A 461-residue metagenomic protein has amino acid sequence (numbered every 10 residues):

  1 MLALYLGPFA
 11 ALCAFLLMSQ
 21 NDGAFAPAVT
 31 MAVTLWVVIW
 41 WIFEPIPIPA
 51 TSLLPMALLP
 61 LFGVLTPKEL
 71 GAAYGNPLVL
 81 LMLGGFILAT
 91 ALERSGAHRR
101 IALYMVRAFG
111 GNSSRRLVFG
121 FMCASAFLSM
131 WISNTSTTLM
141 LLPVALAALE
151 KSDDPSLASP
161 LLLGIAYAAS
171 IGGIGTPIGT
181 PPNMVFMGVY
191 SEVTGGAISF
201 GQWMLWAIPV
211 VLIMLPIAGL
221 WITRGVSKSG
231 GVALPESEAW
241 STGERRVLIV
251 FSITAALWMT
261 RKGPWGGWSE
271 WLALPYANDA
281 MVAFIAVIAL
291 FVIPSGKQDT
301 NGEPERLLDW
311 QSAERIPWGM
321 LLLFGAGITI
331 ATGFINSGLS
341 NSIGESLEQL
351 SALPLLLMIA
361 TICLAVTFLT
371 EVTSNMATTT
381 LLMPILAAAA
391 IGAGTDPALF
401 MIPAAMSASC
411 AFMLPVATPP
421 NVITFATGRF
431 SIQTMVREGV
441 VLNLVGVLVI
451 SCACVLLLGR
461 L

Functional and structural regions predicted by a protein language model:
M1-L81, Q202-E345, C363, L442-V447 (+1 more regions): Hydrophobic transmembrane alpha-helices of multi-pass small-molecule transporters
Y5-G7, G84-E93, F109-R116, F121-T137 (+7 more regions): Helix-loop-helix module between adjacent transmembrane segments
F25-M31, G75-V79, R107-F121, K151-L163 (+5 more regions): Membrane-interfacial loop-to-helix junctions in multi-pass transporters
W36, S52-M56, A73, L81-M82 (+15 more regions): Alpha-helical transmembrane segments of multi-pass membrane proteins, especially transporters and channels
L70, A97-F109, L141, A145-A148 (+7 more regions): Hydrophobic alpha-helical segments of integral membrane proteins, encompassing both true transmembrane helices
V106-I174, P181-T194, N375-M406: Hydrophobic transmembrane alpha-helices that form the pore/transport pathway of multi-pass ion and small-solute
A147, K151-L248, V422-C454: Membrane-core helix-loop-helix motifs of multi-pass transport proteins
S156, M204-P209, L322-I335, S340 (+1 more regions): C-terminal transmembrane helix pair
